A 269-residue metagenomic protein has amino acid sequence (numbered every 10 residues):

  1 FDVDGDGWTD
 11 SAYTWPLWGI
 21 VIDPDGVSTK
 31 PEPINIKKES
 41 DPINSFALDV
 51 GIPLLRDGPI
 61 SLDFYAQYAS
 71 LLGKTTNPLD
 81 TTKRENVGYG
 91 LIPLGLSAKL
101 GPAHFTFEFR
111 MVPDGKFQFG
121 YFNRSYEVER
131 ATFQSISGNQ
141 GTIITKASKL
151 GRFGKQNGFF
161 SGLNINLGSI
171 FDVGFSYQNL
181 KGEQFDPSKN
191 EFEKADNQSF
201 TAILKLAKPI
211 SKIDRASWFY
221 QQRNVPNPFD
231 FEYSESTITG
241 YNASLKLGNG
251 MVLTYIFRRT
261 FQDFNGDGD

Functional and structural regions predicted by a protein language model:
F1-Y241, T260-D267: Signature for the C-terminal beta-barrel architecture of outer-membrane proteins
L247-M251, F264: Long, compositionally biased charged/polar accessory segments in the mid-to-C-terminal portions of proteins
I256-R258: C-terminal scaffolding/assembly regions of large eukaryotic complex subunits
